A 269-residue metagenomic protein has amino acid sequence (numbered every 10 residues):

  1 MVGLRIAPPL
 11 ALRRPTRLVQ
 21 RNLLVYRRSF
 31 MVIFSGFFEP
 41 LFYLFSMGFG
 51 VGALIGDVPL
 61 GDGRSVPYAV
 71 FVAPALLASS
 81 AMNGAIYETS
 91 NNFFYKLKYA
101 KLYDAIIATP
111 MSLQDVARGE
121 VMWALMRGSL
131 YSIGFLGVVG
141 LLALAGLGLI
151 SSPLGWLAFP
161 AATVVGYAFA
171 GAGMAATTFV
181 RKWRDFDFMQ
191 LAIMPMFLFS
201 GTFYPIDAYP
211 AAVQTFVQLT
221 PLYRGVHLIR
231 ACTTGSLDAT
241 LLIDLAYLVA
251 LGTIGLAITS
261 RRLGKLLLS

Functional and structural regions predicted by a protein language model:
V2-E39: Aromatic- and glycine-rich beta-strand/loop motifs that create alpha-glucan
L12, T16, Q20, R27 (+11 more regions): Alpha-helical membrane-protein architecture signal
R17, R21-V25, N91-K98, D104-A108 (+2 more regions): Short amphipathic alpha-helical coupling elements at transmembrane boundaries
V25-L97, G128, L147-A158, A208 (+1 more regions): Transmembrane helix-boundary elements of multi-pass transport/secretion proteins, especially ABC-type permease modules
F42-M47, Y68-L142, L191-F197: Hydrophobic alpha-helical transmembrane segments of multi-pass membrane transport proteins
G52-A53, S79, Y95, T109 (+9 more regions): Transmembrane helix-loop junction
L113-Q190, S236-S260: Alpha-helical transmembrane segments and their short interhelical loops
T177-L219, Y223: Transmembrane helix segments
